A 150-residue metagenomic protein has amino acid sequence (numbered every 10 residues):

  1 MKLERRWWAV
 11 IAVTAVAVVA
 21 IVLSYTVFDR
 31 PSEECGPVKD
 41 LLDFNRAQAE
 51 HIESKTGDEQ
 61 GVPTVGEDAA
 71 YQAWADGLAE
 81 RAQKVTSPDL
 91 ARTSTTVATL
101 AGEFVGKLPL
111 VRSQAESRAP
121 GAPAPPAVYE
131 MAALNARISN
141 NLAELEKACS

Functional and structural regions predicted by a protein language model:
M1-V16: N-terminal Sec-pathway targeting helices
W7, V19-D40: C-terminal region of N-terminal signal peptides and the immediate post-cleavage residues of exported proteins
W8-I11, S24, A70, V128: Intrinsically disordered, low-complexity N-terminal regions enriched in serine/proline/glycine with scattered basic
L41-C149: Alpha-helical segments in soluble extracytoplasmic regions
